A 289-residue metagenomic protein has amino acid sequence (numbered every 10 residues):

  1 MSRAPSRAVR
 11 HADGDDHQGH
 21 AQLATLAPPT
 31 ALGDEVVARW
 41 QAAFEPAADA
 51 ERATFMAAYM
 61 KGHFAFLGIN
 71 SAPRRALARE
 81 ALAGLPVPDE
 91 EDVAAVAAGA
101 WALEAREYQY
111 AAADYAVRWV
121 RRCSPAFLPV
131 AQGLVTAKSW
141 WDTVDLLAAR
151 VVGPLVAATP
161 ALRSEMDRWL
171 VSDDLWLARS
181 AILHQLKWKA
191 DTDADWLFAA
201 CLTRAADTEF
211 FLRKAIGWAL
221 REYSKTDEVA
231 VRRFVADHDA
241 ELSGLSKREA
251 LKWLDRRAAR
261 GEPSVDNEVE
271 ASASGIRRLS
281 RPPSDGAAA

Functional and structural regions predicted by a protein language model:
S2-A289: Alpha-helical scaffold domains
